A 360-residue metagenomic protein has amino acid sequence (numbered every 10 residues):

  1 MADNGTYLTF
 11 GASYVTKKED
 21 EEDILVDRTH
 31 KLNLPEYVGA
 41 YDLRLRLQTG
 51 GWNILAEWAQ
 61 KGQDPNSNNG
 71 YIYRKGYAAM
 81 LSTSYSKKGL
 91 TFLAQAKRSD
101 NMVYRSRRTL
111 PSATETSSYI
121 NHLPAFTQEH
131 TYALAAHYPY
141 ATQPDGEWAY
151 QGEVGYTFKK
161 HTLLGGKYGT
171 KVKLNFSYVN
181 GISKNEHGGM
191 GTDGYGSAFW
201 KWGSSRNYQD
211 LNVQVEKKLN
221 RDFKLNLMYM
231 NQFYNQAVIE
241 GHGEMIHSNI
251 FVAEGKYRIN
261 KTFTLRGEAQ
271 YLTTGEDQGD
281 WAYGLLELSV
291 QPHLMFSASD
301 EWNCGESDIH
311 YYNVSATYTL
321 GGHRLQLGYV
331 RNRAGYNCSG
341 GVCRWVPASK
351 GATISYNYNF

Functional and structural regions predicted by a protein language model:
D3-G5, F10-Y14, H30-F360: Exposed, low-structure sequence patches enriched in small/polar residues
K17-E19: Exposed beta-sheet edge and beta->alpha loop/turn motif
V26-R28: Short glycine/proline- and charge-enriched loop/turn segments that cap or connect secondary-structure elements
